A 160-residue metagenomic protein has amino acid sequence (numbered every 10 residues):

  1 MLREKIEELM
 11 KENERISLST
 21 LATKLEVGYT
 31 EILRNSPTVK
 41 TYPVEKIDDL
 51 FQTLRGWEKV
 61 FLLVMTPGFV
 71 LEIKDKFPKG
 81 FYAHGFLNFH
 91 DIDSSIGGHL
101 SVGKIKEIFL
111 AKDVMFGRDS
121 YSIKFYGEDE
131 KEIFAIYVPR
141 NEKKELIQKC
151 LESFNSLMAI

Functional and structural regions predicted by a protein language model:
M1-E132, Y137-I160: Eukaryotic intrinsically disordered, low-complexity regulatory linkers and tails enriched in Ser/Thr/Pro
